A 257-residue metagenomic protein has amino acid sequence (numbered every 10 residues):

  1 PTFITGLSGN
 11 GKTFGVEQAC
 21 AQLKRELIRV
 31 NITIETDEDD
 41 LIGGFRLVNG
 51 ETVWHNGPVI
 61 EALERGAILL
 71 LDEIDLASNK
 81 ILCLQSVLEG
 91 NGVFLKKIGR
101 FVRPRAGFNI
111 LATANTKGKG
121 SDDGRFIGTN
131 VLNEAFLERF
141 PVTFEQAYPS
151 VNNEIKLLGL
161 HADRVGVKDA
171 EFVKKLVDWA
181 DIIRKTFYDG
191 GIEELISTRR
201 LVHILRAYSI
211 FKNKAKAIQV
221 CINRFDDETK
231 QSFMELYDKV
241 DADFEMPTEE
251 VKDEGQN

Functional and structural regions predicted by a protein language model:
P1-N257: C-terminal regulatory/interaction module of P-loop NTP-utilizing enzymes
